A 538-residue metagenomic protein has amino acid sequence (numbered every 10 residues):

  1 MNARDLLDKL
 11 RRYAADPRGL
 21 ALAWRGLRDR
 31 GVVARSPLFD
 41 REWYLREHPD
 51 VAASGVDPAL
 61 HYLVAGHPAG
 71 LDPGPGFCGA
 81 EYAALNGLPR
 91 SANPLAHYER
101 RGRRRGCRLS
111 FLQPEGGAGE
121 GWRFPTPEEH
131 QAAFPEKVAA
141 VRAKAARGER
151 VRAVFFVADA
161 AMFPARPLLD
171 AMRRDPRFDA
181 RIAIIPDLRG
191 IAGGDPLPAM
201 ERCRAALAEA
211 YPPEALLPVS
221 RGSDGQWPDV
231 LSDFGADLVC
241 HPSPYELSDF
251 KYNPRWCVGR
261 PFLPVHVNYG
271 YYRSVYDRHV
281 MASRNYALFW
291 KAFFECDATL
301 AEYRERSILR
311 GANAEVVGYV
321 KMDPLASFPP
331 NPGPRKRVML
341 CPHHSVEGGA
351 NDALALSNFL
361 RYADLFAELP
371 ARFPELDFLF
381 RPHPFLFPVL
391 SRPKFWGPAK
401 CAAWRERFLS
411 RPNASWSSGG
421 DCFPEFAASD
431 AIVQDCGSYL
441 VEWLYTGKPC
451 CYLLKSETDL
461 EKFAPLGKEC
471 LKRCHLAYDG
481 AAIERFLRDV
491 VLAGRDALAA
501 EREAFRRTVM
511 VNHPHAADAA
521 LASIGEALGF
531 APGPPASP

Functional and structural regions predicted by a protein language model:
N2-W122: Charge-rich, low-complexity intrinsically disordered regions
R18-R25, S110-R152, P534-P538: Non-catalytic membrane-proximal stalk/linker segments that position and tether the catalytic domains
G121-A139, N268, M281-A355, R361 (+1 more regions): A nucleotide-sugar donor-handling region in carbohydrate enzymes
G121-E129, G480-P538: C-terminal amphipathic helix plus adjacent low-complexity, charged tail appended to glycosyltransferase catalytic
V154-P324: Active-site and donor-binding regions of nucleotide-sugar-utilizing enzymes
P164, L168-D179, V320-A403, A477 (+3 more regions): Conserved catalytic-core segment of nucleotide-activated headgroup transferases in glycan assembly
K394-S418: Nucleotide-activated donor-binding/catalytic signature segment of Leloir-type glycosyltransferases, i.e., the conserved
S418-K462: A donor-sugar binding/catalytic signature common to diverse glycosyltransferases and related nucleotide-sugar
